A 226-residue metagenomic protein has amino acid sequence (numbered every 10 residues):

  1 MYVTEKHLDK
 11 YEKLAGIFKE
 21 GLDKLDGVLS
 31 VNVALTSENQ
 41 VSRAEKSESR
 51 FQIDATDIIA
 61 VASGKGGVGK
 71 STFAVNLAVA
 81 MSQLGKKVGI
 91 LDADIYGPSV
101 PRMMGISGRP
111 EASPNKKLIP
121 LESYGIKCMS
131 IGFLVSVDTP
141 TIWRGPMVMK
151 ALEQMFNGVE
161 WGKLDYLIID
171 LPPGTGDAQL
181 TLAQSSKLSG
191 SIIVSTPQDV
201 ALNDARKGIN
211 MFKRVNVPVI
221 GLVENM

Functional and structural regions predicted by a protein language model:
M1-L22, A34: A short interface-forming secondary-structure element
D23, A78, S82, A183: Gly/Ala-rich phosphate-binding loop of Rossmann-like dinucleotide-binding domains, activating on the conserved
D23-K46: A short amphipathic beta-strand at an alpha->beta junction
F51-T56: Phosphate-binding P-loop
D57-D94, I209, L222: Walker A/P-loop phosphate-binding motif and the immediately C-terminal alpha-helix
M81-W143, M149, E153: Phosphate-binding loop that captures ATP/GTP phosphates
V135-L182, L202: Phosphate-binding/switch loop-helix module in NTP-utilizing enzymes
D165-Y166, P172-M226: Conserved catalytic-core segment of NTP-binding enzymes
